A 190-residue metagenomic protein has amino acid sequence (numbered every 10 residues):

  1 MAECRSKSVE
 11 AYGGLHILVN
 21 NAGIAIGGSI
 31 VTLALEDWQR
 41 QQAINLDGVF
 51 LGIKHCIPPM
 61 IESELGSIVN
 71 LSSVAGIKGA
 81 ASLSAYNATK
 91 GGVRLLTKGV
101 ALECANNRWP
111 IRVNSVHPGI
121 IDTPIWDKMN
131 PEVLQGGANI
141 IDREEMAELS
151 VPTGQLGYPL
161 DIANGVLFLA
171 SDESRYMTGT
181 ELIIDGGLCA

Functional and structural regions predicted by a protein language model:
S29-I30, D37-Q42, I68, A147: Substrate-binding pocket helix/loop in short-chain dehydrogenase/reductase
V31, K78-S84, G154, D172: Active-site loop immediately N-terminal to the catalytic Tyr-X3-Lys motif of short-chain dehydrogenase/reductase
I53, T89, T97: Active-site helix of classical SDR
P58, L102-N106, R175: Alpha-helical segment proximal to the catalytic Tyr-Lys
S73: Residue(s) in the substrate-gating loop at a strand-loop-helix junction that position the organic substrate next
A105, P110-R112, M177-G179: Short, small/polar-rich loop/turn modules that mediate ligand/substrate recognition or access, typified
S115, A138-E173, M177, G186: C-terminal helical subdomain
